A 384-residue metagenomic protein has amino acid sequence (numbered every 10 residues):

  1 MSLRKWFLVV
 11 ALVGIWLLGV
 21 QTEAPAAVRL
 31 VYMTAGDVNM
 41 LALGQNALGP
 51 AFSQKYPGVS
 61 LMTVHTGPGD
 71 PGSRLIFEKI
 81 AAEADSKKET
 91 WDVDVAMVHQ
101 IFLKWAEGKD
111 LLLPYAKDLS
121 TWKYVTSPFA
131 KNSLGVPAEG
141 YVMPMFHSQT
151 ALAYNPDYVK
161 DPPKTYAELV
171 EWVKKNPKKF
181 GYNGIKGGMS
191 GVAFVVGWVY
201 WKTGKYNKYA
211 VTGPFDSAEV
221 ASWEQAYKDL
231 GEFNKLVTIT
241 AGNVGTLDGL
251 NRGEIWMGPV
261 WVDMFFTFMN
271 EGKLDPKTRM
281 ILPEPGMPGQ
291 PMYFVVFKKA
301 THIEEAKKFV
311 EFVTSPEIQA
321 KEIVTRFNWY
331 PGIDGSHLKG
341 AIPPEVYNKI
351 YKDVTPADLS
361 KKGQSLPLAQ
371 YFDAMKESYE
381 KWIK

Functional and structural regions predicted by a protein language model:
V9-G19: Bacterial N-terminal signal peptides
A27-Q100: Early extracytoplasmic/lumenal segment of secretory-pathway proteins
A35-Q45, G69-S73, V93, H99-G245: Extracytoplasmic ligand-binding site segments that recognize negatively charged/polar headgroups
E89-M97, I239-T240, W256-W261: Paired acidic/hydrophobic, glycine-rich loop segments that form the ligand-binding mouth/hinge of periplasmic-binding
L103-W105, P259-P276: A ligand-binding cleft/hinge motif common to bilobed small-molecule-binding domains
G135, S148, Y227-E232, V262-D263 (+1 more regions): Periplasmic-binding protein-like
M287-P288, M292-L359: Mature extracytoplasmic/periplasmic domains
K352-K384: Conserved C-terminal helix/tail region of periplasmic/extracytoplasmic solute-binding proteins
